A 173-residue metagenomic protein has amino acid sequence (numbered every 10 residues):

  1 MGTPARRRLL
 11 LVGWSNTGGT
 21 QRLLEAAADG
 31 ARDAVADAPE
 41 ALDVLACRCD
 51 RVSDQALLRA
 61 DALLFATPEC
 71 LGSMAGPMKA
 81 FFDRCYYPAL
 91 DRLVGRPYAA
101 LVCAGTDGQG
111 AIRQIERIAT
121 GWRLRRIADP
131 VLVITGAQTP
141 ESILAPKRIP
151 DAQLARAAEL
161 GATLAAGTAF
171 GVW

Functional and structural regions predicted by a protein language model:
G2-V35: N-terminal beta1-alpha1 ligand-phosphate binding loop
T3, I127-W173: Glycine-rich phosphate/pyrophosphate-binding loop and the adjoining helix
P4, A31-E40, L90-R92, R123: Short helix-capping segments at alpha-helix termini
R8-L10, D43-L45, A99: A structural signal for isolated positions on well-ordered beta-strands in alpha/beta enzyme cores
G19-L23, A56, Q114, R156: Charged catalytic carboxylate motif
L23-A31, I115, L160, L164: Hydrophobic residues within alpha-helices that form the first helical element adjacent to the glycine-rich loop
D37-R51: A short beta-strand-loop structural module common to alpha/beta enzyme folds
C49-I134: Helix-loop-strand module that forms the ligand-binding subsite of alpha/beta enzymes
